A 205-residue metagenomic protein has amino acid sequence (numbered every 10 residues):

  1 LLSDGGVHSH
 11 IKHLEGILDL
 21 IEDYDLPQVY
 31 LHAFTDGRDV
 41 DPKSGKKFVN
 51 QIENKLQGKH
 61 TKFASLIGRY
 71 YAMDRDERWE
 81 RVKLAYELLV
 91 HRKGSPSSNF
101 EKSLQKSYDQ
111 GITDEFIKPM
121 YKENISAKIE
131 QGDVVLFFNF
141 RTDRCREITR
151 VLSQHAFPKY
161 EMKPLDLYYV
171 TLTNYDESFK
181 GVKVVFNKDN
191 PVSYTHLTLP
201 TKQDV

Functional and structural regions predicted by a protein language model:
L1-D4, Y30-H32, A85, V134-R141 (+1 more regions): Beta-strand elements within well-structured catalytic alpha/beta cores of enzymes that handle phosphate/sulfate esters
L1-L20, Y24-Q51: Active-site histidine-anchored catalytic micro-motif
P27-V29, T61, L167: A structural micro-motif
A33-V40, L66-M73, L167-F186, L197: Short connector loops at secondary-structure junctions
V40-E130, L136, D143-C145, S153-K159 (+1 more regions): Long, well-ordered, tryptophan-enriched scaffold segments
D143-N190, Y194: Gly/His-enriched, cation/cofactor- and phosphate-binding structural elements
T195-T201: Conserved small/polar residues in nucleotide/adenosyl-binding loops
